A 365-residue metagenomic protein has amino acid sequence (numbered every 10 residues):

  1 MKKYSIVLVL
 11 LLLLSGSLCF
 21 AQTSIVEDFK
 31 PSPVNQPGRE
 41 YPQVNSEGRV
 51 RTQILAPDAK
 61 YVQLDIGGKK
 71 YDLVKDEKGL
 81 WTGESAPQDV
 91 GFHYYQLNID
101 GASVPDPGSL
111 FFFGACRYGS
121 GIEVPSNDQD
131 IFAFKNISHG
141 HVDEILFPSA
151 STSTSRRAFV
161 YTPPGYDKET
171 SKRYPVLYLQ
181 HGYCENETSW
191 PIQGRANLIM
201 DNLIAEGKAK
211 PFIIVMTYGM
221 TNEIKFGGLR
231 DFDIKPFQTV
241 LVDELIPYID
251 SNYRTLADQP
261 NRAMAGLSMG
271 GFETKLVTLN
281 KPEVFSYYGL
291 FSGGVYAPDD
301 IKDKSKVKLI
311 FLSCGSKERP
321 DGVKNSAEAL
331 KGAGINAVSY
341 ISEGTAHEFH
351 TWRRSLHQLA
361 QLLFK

Functional and structural regions predicted by a protein language model:
M1-Y4: Positively charged n-region of N-terminal signal peptides that target proteins for export
I6-V7, H347: Short amphipathic alpha-helical "recognition" segments used for binding
V7-S17: Bacterial N-terminal signal peptides
S17-L18, F285: A short hydrophobic/aromatic micro-motif that marks alpha-helical segments and, especially, helix-coil
C19-T23: Boundary at the C-terminal end of the N-terminal hydrophobic targeting segment
I25-R39, V44-Y71, K75-K365: Non-catalytic cap/lid and distal C-terminal segments of serine-dependent acyl enzymes
